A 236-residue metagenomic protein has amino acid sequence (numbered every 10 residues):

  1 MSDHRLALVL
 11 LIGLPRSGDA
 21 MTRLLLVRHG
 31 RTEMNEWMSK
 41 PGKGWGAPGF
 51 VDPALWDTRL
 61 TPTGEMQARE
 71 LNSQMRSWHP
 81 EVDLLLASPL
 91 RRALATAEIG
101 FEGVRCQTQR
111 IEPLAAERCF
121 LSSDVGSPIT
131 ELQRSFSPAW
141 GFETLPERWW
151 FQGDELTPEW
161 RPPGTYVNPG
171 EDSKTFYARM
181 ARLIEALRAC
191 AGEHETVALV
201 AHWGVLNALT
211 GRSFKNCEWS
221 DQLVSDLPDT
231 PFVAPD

Functional and structural regions predicted by a protein language model:
M1-L6: Bacterial N-terminal signal peptides that target proteins for export
A7-P15, D19-V27, E33-W37, G42 (+3 more regions): Acidic, low-complexity terminal tails and accessory targeting/binding regions of phosphate-metabolizing enzymes
D19-Q107, I111-E112, Q133: Active-site-proximal alpha-helix that buttresses catalytic centers in soluble enzyme cores
F50-T58, W140-D172: Short glycine/proline- and acidic residue-enriched helix-loop micro-motifs that form flexible lids or anion-recognition
L60-E65, G170-Y177: Conserved AMP-binding/adenylate-forming core of the ANL superfamily
L84, P89, C106-V125, P146-W150: A short, structured active-site edge motif that brings together acidic residues
F176-G192: A short, acidic, amphipathic alpha-helical segment used as a generic capping/interface helix at domain edges
V200: ATP-dependent carboxylate-activation loops
